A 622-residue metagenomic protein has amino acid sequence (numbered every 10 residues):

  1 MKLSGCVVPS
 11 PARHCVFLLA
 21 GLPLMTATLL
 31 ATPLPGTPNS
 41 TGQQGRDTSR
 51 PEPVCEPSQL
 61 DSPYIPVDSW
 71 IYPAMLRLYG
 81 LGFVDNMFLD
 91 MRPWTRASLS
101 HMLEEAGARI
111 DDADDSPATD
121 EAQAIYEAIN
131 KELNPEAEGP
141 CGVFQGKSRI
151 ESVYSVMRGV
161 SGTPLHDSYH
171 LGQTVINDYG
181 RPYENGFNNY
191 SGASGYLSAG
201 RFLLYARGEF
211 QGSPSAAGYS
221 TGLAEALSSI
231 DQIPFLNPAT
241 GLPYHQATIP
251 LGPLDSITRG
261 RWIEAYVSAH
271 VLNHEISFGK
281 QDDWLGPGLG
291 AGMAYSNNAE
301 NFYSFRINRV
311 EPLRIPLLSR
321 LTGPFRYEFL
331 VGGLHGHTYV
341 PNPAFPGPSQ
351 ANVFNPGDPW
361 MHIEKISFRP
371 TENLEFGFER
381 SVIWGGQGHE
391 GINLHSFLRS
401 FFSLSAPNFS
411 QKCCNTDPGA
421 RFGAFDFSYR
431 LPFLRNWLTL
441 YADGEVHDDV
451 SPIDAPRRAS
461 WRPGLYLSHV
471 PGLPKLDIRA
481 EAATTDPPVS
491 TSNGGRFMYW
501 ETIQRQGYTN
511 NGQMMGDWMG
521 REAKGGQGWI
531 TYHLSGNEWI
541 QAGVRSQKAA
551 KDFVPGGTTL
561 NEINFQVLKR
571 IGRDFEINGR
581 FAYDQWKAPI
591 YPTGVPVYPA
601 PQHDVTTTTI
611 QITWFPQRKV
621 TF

Functional and structural regions predicted by a protein language model:
M1-H14: N-terminal secretory signal peptides that target proteins for export/translocation
C15-T28: Bacterial N-terminal signal peptides
L29-G186, G192-G200, F622: N-terminal periplasmic/intermembrane-space "pro-region" immediately following the signal or transit peptide
N39, L89, Y179-E184, L251-S256 (+7 more regions): Outer-membrane beta-barrel domain signature
Y64, M87-R92, D111-D120, C141 (+9 more regions): Short loop/turn motifs that connect adjacent beta-strands in outer-membrane beta-barrel proteins
L197-G241, T371-N373: Carboxylate/His-rich catalytic cores and anion/metal-binding grooves
L251, D283-W284, F302-T509, R521-G528 (+3 more regions): Signature for the C-terminal beta-barrel architecture of outer-membrane proteins
I366, Q602-F622: Outer-membrane beta-barrel "beta-signal"
